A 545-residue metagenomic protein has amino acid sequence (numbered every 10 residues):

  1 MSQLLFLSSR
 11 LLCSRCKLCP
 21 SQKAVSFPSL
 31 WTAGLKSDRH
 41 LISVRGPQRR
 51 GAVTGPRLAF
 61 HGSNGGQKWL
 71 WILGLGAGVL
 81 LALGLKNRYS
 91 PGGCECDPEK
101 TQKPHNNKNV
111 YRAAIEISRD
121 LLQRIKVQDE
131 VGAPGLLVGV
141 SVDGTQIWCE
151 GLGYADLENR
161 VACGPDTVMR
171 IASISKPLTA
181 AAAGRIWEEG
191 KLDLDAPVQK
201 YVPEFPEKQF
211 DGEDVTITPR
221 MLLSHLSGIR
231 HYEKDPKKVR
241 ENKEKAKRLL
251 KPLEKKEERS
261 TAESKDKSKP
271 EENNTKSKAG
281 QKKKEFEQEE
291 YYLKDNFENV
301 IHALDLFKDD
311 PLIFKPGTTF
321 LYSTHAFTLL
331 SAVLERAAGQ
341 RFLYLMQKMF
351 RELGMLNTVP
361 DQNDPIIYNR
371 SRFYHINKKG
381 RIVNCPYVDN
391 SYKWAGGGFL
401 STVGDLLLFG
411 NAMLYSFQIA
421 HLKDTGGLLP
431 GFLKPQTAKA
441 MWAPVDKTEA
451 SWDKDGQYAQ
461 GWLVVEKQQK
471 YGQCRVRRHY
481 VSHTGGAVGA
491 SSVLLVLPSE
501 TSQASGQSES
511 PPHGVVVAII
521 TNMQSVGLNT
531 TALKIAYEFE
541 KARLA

Functional and structural regions predicted by a protein language model:
M1-W69: N-terminal mitochondrial targeting presequence
L80-G93: Short hydrophobic alpha-helical membrane-entry/anchor segments
N107-I171, E188-D193, E204-K208, G212 (+2 more regions): Short, conserved catalytic-motif segment at the N-terminal edge
R119-I125, V138, G144, V168-V198 (+3 more regions): Active-site SXXK
T145, F210-V481, G486: Short, surface-exposed loop or secondary-structure junction motifs that flank catalytic or metal-binding residues
Y154-L157, F417, M523-S525: A short acidic/small-residue loop/turn micro-motif
W442-T448, D453, S505, A518-A545: Short, gly/Ser/Thr-rich active-site loops of penicillin-recognizing serine hydrolases
H483, S491-L497, T501-M523: Short, well-ordered beta-strand elements
